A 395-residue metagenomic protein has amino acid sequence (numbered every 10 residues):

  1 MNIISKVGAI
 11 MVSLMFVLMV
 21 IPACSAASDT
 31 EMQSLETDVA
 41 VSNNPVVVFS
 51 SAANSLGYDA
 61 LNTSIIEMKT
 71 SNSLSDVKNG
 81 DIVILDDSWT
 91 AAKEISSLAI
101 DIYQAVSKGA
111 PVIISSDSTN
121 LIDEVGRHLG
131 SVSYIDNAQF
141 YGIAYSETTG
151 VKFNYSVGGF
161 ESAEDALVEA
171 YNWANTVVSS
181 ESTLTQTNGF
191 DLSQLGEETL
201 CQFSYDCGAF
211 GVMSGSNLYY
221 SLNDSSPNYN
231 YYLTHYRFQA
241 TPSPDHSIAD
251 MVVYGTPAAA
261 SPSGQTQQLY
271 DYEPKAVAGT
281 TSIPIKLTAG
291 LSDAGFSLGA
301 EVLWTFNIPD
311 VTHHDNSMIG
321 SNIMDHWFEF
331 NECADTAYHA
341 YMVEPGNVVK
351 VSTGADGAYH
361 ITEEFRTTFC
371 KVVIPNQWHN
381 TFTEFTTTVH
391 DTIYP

Functional and structural regions predicted by a protein language model:
M1-Q33: Secretory targeting signatures
M32-S71: Short, charged N-terminal beta->alpha structural module
V48-A53, I84-T90, S115-S118: Structural motif
L56-K108: Helical hinge/lid and interdomain linker segments adjacent to catalytic or ligand-binding clefts that mediate domain
S96-F153: A glycine-rich, often tryptophan-bearing local segment used as a flexible ligand/cofactor-contacting loop or short
V132-T187: C-terminal helix of von Willebrand factor
V178-K286: Deployable pore-forming modules of oligomeric membrane-permeabilizing proteins
E273-M324, N347-P395: Membrane-insertion modules used to breach or fuse lipid bilayers
